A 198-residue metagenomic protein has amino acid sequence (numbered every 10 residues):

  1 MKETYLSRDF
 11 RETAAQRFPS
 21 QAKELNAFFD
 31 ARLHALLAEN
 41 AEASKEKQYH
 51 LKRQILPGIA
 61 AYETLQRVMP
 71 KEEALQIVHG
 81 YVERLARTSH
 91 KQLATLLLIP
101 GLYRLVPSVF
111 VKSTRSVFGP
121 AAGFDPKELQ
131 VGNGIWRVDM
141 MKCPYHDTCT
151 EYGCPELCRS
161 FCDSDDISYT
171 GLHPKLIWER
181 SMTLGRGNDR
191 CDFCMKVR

Functional and structural regions predicted by a protein language model:
M1-L65: N-terminal, charged low-complexity regulatory/assembly segments
T4, A22-K23, Q130, D163 (+1 more regions): Generic detection of intrinsically disordered/low-complexity segments and helix-coil linkers/edges
A22, E73, L176-I177: Secondary-structure boundary/capping signal
K47, L97-G123, G171-K196: Unusually extended, aromatic-enriched hydrophobic runs near protein termini
R53, T64-G153, L157: Amphipathic interaction/junction segments at domain boundaries or subunit interfaces
G134-D139, P144-T148, Y152-R198: C-terminal non-catalytic interaction appendages of large macromolecular assemblies
